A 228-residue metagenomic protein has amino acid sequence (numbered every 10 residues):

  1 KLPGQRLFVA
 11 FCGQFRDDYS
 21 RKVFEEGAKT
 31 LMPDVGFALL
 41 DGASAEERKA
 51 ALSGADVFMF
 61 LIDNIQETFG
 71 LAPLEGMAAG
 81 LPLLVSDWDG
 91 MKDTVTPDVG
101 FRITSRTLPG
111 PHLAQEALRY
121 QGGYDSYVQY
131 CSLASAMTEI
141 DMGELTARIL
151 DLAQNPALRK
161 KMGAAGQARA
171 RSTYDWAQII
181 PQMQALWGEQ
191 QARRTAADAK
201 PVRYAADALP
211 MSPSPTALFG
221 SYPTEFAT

Functional and structural regions predicted by a protein language model:
P3, F11-G13, R21-A43, V57: Nucleotide-activated donor-binding/catalytic signature segment of Leloir-type glycosyltransferases, i.e., the conserved
S44-A55, A78: Short acidic alpha-helix that forms the nucleotide-activated donor recognition element in Leloir-type transferases
K49, A72-A78, D89-D93: Short alpha-helical segment that forms part of, or immediately flanks, the ligand-binding pocket in carbohydrate-active
S53-T68, L81: Acidic donor-binding loop of glycosyltransferase active sites
M59-D63, A72, V85, T104: A short structural motif in glycosyltransferase catalytic domains
L61-G70, K92-D93, P109-A114: Nucleotide-sugar-dependent
P82-V85, V95, F101-R102: Short hydrophobic beta-strand element within catalytic cores of glycosyltransferases and related nucleotide-activated
R119-T228: C-terminal amphipathic helix plus adjacent low-complexity, charged tail appended to glycosyltransferase catalytic
